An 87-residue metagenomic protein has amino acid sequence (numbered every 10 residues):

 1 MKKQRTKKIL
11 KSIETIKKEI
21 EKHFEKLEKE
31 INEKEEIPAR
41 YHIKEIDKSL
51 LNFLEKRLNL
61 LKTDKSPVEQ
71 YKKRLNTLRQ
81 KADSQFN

Functional and structural regions predicted by a protein language model:
M1, T15-I16, E33-K34, E45 (+2 more regions): Alpha-helical protein-protein interaction elements
M1-E21, E30-N32: Short, charge/polar-rich alpha-helical segments
I9, I16, H23, A39-H42 (+3 more regions): Amphipathic coiled-coil alpha-helices
E14, E21, E25-E28, L51 (+1 more regions): Alpha-helical oligomerization interfaces characterized by heptad or quasi-heptad repeats on one helix face
E45-K72, Q80-N87: Amphipathic alpha-helical coiled-coil segments
